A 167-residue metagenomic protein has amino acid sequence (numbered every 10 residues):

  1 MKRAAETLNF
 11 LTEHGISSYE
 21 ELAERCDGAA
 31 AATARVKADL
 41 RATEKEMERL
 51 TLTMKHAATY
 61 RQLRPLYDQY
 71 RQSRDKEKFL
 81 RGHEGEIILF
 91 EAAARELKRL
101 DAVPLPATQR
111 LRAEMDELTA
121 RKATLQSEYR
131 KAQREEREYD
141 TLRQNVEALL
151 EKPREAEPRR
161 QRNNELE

Functional and structural regions predicted by a protein language model:
M1-E167: Extended intrinsically disordered terminal tails
